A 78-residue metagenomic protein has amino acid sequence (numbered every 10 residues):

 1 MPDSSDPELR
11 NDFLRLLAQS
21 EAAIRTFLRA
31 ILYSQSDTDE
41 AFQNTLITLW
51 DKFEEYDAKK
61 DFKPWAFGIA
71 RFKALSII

Functional and structural regions predicted by a protein language model:
M1-P2, K73: Intrinsic disorder/low-complexity segments
P2-T26, A30: A short, charge-rich alpha-helical start-of-domain segment used by transcription regulators
D6, Y33, N44-D61: Sigma70-family region 2
D12-R15, A23, N44, I69 (+1 more regions): Alpha-helical elements of Rossmann-like donor-binding domains used by nucleotide-donor carbohydrate transfer enzymes
I24, L28, F53, A66 (+1 more regions): Hydrophobic-face residues of short alpha-helical interaction/recognition segments
E40-I47, K60-F72: Structural recognition of an alpha-helix C-terminal capping motif at a helix-to-coil junction
